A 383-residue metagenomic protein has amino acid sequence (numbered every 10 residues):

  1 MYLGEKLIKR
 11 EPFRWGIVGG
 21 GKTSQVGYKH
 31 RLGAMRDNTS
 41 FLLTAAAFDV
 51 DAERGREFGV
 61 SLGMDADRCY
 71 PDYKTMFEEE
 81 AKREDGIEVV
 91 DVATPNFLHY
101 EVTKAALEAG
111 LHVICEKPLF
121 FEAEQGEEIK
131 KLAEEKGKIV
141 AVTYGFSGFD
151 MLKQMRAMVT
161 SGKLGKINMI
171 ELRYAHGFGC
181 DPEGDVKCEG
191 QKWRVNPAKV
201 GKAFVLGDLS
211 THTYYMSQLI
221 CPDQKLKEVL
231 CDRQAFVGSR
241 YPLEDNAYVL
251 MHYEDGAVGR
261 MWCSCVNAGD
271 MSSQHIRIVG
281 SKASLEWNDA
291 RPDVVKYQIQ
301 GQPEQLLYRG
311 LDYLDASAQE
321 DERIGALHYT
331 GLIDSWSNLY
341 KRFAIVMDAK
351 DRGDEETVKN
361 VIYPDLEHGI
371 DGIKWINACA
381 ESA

Functional and structural regions predicted by a protein language model:
M1-E11, K138, R342-A383: C-terminal helix-rich "cap/oligomerization" subdomain common to oxidoreductases
M1-M64: N-terminal Rossmann-like dinucleotide-binding module
E11, F146-Y241, V295: Predominantly a Rossmann-like dinucleotide-binding segment in NAD(P)-dependent oxidoreductases
G55, V102, I129, M155 (+1 more regions): Aromatic/hydrophobic pocket-lining residues that form π-stacking "cages" and hydrophobic walls in ligand
R68-I87: A structured beta-alpha segment of the ubiquitous adenosine-cofactor-binding alpha/beta core
V89, P95-S147, G162: Beta-strand-loop-alpha-helix segment that lines the small-molecule cofactor/substrate pocket of alpha/beta enzymes
R233, G238-L243, E254-N338: NAD(P)-dinucleotide binding in Rossmann-like oxidoreductases
